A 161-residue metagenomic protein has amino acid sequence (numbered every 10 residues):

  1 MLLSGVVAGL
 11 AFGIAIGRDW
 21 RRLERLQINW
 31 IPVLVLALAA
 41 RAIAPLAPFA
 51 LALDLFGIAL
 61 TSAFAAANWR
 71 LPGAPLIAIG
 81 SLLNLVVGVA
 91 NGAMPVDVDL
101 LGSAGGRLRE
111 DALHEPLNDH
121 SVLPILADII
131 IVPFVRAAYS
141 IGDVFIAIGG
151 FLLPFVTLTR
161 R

Functional and structural regions predicted by a protein language model:
M1-F56: Transmembrane alpha-helical insertion/packing segments
L3-I14, A59-A63, I146-L153: Hydrophobic cores of alpha-helical transmembrane segments in multi-pass inner/ER membrane proteins, independent
D19-R21, F155-R161: Membrane-interface capping segments at transmembrane-helix boundaries
P45-P48, N68-L71, F134-S140: Juxtamembrane loop-transmembrane helix junctions in multi-pass integral membrane proteins, especially the extracellular
F49-F56, R136-I148: Membrane-interface loop-to-helix entry segments
G57-L85, V89-A90: Interfacial segments of alpha-helical transmembrane regions
L82-L85, A93-G102: Canonical alpha-helical transmembrane segment with a positive-inside/aromatic-interface signature
D97-A138: Extracytosolic (periplasmic/ER-lumenal) interhelical loops and adjacent juxtamembrane/interface segments of multi-pass
